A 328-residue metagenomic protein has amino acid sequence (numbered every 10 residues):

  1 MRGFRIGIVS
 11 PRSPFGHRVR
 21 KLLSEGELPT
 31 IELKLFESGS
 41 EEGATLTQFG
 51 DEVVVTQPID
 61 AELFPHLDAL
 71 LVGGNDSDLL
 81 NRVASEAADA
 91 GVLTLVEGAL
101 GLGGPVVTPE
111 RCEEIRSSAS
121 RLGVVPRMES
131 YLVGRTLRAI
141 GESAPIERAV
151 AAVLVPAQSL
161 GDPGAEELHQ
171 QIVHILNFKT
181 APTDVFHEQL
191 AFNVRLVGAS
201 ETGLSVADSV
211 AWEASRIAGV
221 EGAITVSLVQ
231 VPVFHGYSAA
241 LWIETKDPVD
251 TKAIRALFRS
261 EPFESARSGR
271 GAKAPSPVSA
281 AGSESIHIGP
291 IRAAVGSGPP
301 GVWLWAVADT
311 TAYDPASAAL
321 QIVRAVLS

Functional and structural regions predicted by a protein language model:
M1-V185, A223, I286-H287, I291-S297 (+2 more regions): N-terminal Rossmann-like NAD(P) cofactor-binding subdomain of oxidoreductases, focused on the glycine-rich
A157-S328: Charged docking surfaces used in two-component/phosphorelay signaling
